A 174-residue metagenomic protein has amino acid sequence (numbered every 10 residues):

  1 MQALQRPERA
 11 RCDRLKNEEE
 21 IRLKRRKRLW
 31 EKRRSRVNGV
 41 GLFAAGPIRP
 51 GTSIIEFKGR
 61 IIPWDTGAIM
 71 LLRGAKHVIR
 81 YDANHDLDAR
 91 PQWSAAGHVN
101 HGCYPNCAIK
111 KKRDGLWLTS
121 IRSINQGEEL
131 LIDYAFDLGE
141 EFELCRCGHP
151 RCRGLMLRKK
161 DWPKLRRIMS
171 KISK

Functional and structural regions predicted by a protein language model:
A3-R6, C103-K174: C-terminal SET catalytic tail plus cysteine-rich post-SET Zn-binding segment of SAM-dependent SET-domain
R6-I109: Catalytic cores of histone-lysine modification enzymes
